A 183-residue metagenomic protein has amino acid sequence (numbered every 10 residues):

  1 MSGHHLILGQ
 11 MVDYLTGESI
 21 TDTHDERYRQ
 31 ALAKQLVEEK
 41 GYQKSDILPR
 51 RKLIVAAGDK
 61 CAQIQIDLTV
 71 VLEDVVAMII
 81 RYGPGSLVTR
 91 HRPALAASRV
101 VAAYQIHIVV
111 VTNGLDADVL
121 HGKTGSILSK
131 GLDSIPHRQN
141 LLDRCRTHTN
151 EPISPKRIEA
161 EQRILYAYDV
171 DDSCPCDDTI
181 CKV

Functional and structural regions predicted by a protein language model:
M1-I108, D118-V183: A short, conserved, highly charged catalytic patch centered on acidic carboxylates
T112-D116: Short beta-alpha junction loops
